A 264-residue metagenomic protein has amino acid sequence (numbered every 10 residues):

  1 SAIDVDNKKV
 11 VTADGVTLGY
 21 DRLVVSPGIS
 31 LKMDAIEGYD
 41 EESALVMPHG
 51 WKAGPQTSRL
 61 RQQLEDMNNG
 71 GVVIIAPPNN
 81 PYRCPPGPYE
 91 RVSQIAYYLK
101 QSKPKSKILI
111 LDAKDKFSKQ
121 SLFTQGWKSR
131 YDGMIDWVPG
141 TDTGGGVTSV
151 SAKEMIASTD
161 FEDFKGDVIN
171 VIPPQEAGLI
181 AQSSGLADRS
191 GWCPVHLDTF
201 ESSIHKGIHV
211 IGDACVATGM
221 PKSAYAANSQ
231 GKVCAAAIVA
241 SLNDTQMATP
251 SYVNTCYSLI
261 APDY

Functional and structural regions predicted by a protein language model:
S1-E90, Q94-Q101, N170: FAD-binding core/adjacent interface of flavoenzyme oxidoreductases
S1-I3, N7-V10, L18, Y97-G191 (+1 more regions): A Rossmann-like FAD-binding core segment of flavoenzymes
D34, E41-N69, F164-S229, A240: FAD-site-proximal beta/loop scaffold in flavoenzymes
V72, K105-L109, G207: Residues at the starts of beta-strands that form the adenosine-phosphate
P78, A113-D115, D213: Cofactor-binding loop segments of dinucleotide-utilizing enzymes, especially the Rossmann-like FAD- and NAD(P)+-binding
P86-E90, S121-L122, K222: Generic recognition of short, well-ordered alpha-helical segments
E90-Q94, A226-V233: Short amphipathic alpha-helical face segments that pack within enzyme cores and frequently flank/anchor catalytic
A235-Y264: C-terminal, flexible cofactor-proximal segment of oxidoreductases
